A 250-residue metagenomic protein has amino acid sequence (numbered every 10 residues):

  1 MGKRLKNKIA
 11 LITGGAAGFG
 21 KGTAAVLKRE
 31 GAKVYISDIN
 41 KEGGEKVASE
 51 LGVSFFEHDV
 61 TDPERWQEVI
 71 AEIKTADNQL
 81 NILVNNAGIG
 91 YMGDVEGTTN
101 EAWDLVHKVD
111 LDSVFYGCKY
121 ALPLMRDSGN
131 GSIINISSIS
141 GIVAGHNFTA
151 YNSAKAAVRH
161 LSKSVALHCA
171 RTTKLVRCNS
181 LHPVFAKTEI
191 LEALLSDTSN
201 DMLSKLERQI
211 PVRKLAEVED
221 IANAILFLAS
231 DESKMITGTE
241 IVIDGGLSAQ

Functional and structural regions predicted by a protein language model:
K41-E42, F56-E68, N100, D220: The beta1-alpha1 cofactor-binding region of Rossmann-like NAD(H)/NADP(H)-dependent oxidoreductases
D94-V95, T99-H107, I133, M202 (+1 more regions): Substrate-binding pocket helix/loop in short-chain dehydrogenase/reductase
C118, A154, S162: Active-site helix of classical SDR
P123, L167-R171, K234: Alpha-helical segment proximal to the catalytic Tyr-Lys
S138: Residue(s) in the substrate-gating loop at a strand-loop-helix junction that position the organic substrate next
V143, L226, T237-Q250: Short C-terminal tail/terminal secondary-structure segment of NAD(P)H-dependent dehydrogenase/reductase domains
A170-R177, I236-G238: Short, small/polar-rich loop/turn modules that mediate ligand/substrate recognition or access, typified
